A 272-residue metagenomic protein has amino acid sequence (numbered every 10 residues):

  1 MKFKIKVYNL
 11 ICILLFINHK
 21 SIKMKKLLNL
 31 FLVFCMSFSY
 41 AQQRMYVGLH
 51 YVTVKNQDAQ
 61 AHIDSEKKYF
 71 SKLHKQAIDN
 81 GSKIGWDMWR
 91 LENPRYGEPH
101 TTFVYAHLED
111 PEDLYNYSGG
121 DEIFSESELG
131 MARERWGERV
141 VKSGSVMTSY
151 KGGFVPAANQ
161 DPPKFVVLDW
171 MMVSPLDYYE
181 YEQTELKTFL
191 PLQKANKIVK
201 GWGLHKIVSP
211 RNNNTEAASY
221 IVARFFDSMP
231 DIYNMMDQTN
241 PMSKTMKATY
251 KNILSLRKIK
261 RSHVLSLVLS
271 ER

Functional and structural regions predicted by a protein language model:
M1-R44: Bacterial Sec-dependent N-terminal signal peptides
I22-K26, G130, L254, K258: Short alpha-helical segments used as structural interaction elements across diverse proteins
A41-E126, E134-R272: Short S/T/G/P-rich N-terminal loop/turn motif that feeds into the first structured element of a domain
